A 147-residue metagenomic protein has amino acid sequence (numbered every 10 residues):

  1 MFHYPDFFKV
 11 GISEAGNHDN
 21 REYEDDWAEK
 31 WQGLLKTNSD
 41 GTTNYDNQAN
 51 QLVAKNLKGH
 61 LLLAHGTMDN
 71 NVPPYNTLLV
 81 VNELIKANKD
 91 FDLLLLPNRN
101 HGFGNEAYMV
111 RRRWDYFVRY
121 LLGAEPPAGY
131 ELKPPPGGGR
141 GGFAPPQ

Functional and structural regions predicted by a protein language model:
M1-Q147: Active-site-proximal cap/loop segments of hydrolase catalytic domains
